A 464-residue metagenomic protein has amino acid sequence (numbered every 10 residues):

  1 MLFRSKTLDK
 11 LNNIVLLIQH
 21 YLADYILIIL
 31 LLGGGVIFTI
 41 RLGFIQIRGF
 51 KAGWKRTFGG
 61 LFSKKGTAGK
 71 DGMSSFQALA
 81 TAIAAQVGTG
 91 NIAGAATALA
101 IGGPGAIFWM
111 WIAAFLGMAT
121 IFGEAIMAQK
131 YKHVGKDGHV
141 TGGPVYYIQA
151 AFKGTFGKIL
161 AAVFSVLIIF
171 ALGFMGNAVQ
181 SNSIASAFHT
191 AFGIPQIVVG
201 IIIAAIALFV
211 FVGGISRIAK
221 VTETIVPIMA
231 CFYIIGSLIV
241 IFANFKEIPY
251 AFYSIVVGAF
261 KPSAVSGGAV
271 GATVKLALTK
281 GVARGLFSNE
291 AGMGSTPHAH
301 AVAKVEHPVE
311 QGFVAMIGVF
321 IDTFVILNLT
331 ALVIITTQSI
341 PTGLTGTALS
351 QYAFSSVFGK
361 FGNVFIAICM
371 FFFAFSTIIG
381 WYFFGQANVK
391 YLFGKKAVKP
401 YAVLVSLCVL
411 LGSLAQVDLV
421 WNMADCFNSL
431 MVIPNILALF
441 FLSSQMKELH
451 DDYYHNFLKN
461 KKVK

Functional and structural regions predicted by a protein language model:
R4-A85, T89, A100-A106, G117 (+2 more regions): N-terminal alpha-helical transmembrane segments of multi-pass membrane transport and channel/translocase proteins
K10-L11, R41-Q46, G90-A95, L172-I184 (+5 more regions): Transmembrane helix-loop junctions in multi-pass membrane proteins
L30-I37, I45-W54, F164, S181-F188 (+3 more regions): Membrane-interface loop-to-helix entry segments
F38-T39, A113-G138, V145, Q149-N182 (+3 more regions): Helix-loop-helix module between adjacent transmembrane segments
F44-M73, T97-A106, A119-T155, I340-V357 (+3 more regions): Flexible loop linkers connecting adjacent transmembrane helices in multi-pass alpha-helical membrane transporters
S63-I101, M127-K130, K136-V145, Q149-A151 (+2 more regions): Alpha-helical membrane segments and immediately flanking helix-loop junctions that form or couple to the substrate/ion
L116-E124, I201-I215, V226-K246, T279 (+3 more regions): Selective recognition of specific alpha-helical transmembrane segments in multi-pass small-molecule
F122-K136, G236-S254, P262-A269, V302-V305 (+1 more regions): Extracellular/periplasmic helix-exit of transmembrane alpha-helices
